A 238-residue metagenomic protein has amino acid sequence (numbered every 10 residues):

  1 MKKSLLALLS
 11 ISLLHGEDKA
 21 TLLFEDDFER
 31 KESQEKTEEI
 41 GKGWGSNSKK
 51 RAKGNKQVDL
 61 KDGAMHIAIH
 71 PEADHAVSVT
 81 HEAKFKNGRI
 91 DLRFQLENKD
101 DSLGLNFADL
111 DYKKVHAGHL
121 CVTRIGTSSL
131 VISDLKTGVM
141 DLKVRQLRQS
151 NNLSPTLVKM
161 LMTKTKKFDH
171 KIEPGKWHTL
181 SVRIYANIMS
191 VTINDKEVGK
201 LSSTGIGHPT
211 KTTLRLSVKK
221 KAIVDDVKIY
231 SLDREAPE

Functional and structural regions predicted by a protein language model:
D18-G43, A236-E238: Extracellular carbohydrate-recognition regions
F28, L92, K176-I184, M189-V191: Short tryptophan-centered beta-strand motifs in secreted/extracellular beta-sheet-rich domains of glycan-recognition
F28, V227-I229: Extracellular beta-strand elements of beta-rich domains used for carbohydrate recognition/degradation or cell-matrix
G54-D74: Short carbohydrate-recognition loop motifs
A68-N151: Secretory/extracellular carbohydrate-interaction modules and structurally similar beta-sandwich "look-alikes"
A76-E82, K166-I172, L214: Beta-strand-rich interaction surfaces with strong enrichment in secreted/lumenal proteins
D141-R148, L153-T179: Short, aromatic/His-centered strand-loop micro-motif at the edge of beta-sheets
N194-T213: Short, solvent-exposed beta-strand-to-loop segments that form ligand-recognition rims of beta-rich domains
